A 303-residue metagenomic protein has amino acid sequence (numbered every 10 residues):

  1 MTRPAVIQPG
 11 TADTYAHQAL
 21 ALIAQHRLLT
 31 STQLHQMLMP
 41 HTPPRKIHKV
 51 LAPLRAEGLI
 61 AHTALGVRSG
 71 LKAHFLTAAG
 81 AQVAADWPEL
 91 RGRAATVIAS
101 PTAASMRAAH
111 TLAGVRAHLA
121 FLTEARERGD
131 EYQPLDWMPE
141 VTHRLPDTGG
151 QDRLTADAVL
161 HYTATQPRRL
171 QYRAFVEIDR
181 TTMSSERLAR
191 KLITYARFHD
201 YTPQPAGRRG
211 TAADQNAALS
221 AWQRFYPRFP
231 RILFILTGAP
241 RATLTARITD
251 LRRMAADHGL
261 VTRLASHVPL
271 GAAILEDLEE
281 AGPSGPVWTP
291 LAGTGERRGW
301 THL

Functional and structural regions predicted by a protein language model:
M1-T102: Nuclease-adjacent, charged terminal/linker segments that flank catalytic cores
T2-H17, S100-L303: Electrostatic, structured charged patches in enzyme active sites and in nucleic-acid/phosphate-binding
